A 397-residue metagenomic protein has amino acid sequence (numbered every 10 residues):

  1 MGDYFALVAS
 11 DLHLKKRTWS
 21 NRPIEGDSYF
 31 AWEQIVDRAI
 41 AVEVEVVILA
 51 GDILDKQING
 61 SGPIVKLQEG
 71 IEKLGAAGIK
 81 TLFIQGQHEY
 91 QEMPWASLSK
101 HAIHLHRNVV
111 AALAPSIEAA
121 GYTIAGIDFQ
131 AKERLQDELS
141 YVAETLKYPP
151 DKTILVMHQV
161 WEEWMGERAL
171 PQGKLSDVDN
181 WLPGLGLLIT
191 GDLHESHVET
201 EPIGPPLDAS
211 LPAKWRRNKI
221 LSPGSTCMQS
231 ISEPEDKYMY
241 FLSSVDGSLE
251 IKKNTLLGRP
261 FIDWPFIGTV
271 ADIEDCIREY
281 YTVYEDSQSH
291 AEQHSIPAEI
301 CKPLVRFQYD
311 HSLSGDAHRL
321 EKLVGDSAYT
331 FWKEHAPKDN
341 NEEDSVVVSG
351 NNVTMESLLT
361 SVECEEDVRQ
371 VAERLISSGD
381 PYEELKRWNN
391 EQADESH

Functional and structural regions predicted by a protein language model:
M1-K66, G70, K147, S378-H397: N-terminal active-site segment of His-dependent metallophosphoesterases
D3, E43-V44, T123, G184 (+2 more regions): Short loop/turn motifs at secondary-structure junctions
F5, E45-V46, K80, K152 (+2 more regions): Residues at the starts of beta-strands that form the adenosine-phosphate
S20, Q57-L221, S225-S230, P234: His/Asp/Glu-rich metal-coordinating catalytic cores of metallo-dependent phosphodiesterases/hydrolases acting on
A41-E43, K147-P150, H294-I300: Glycine-rich phosphate-binding loop signature in dinucleotide/nucleotide-binding domains
S244-H397: Accessory, non-catalytic peripheral segments of nucleic-acid enzymes
